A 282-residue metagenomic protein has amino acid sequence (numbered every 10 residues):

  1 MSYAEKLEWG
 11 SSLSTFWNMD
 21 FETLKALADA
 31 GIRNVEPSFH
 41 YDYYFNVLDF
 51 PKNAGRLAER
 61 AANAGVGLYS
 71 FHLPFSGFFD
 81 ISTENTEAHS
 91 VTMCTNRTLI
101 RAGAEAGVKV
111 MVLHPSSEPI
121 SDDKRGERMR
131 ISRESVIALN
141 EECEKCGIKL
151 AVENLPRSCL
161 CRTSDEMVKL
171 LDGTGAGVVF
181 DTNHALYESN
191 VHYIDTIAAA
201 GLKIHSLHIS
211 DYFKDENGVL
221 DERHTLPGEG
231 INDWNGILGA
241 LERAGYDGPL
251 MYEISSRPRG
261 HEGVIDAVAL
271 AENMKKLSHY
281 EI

Functional and structural regions predicted by a protein language model:
M1-E105, E144, A176-G177, E272-I282: N-terminal pre-domain/capping segments
M1-E8, W17-G31, I137, K145 (+2 more regions): Histidine-acidic metal/acid-base catalytic patches
L7-L13, V35-P37, L68-L73, M111-L113 (+4 more regions): Hydrophobic faces of well-ordered beta-strands that scaffold small-molecule active sites in alpha/beta enzyme cores
S12-F16, S38-D42, L73-S76, S116-E118 (+4 more regions): Active-site beta-loop-alpha junctions enriched in small/polar residues
T15-F16, L48-D49, V91, I131 (+3 more regions): Residues that cap or flank secondary-structure elements
M19-T23, R60-A64, D80-G177, N235 (+1 more regions): Active-site acidic/histidine proton-transfer and metal-coordination neighborhood in alpha/beta enzyme cores
D42-F45, G77-T83, P119-K124, E188 (+3 more regions): A short acidic, helix-capping loop that chelates divalent metal ions and anchors anionic groups
V47-A54, N85-H89, M93, D122-M129 (+3 more regions): Flexible, glycine- and charge-enriched loops at secondary-structure boundaries
